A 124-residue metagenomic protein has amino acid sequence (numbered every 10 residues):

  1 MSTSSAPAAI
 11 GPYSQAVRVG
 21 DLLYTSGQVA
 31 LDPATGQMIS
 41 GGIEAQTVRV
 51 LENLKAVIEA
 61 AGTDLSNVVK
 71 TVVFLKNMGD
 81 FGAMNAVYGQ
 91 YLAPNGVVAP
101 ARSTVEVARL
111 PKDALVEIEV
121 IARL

Functional and structural regions predicted by a protein language model:
M1-L124: Short, polar/acidic, helix-capping and beta-turn segments at strand->helix junctions that line the mouths
